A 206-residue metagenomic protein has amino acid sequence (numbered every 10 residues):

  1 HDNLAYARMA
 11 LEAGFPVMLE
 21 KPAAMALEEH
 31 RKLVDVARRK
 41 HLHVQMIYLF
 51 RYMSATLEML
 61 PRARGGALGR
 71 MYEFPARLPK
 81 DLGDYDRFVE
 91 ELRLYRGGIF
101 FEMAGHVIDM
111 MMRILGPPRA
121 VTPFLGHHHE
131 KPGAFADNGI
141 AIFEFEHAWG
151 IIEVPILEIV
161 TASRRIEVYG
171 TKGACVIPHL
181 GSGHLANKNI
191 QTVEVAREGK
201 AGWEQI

Functional and structural regions predicted by a protein language model:
H1-V36: Beta-loop-alpha module in the N-terminal Rossmann-like domain of NAD(P)-dependent dehydrogenases, especially those
Y6, E29, H106-M110, N189: Hydrophobic alpha-helical segments typical of transmembrane helices and their membrane-interface/capping positions
A13-F15, K40-H43, F145-A148: A short helix->loop->beta-strand "cap" motif at the edges of active sites that frequently abuts
L19-E20, V44-M46, P75, I177: Hydrophobic residues in well-ordered beta-strands that form the structural core
H43, F50-P132: Predominantly a Rossmann-like dinucleotide-binding segment in NAD(P)-dependent oxidoreductases
L49, I166-I206: C-terminal glycine/acidic-rich active-site capping loop/insertion
E102, I108-G183: Contiguous beta-strand/loop segments that form the cofactor/metal-binding neighborhood of enzyme cores
